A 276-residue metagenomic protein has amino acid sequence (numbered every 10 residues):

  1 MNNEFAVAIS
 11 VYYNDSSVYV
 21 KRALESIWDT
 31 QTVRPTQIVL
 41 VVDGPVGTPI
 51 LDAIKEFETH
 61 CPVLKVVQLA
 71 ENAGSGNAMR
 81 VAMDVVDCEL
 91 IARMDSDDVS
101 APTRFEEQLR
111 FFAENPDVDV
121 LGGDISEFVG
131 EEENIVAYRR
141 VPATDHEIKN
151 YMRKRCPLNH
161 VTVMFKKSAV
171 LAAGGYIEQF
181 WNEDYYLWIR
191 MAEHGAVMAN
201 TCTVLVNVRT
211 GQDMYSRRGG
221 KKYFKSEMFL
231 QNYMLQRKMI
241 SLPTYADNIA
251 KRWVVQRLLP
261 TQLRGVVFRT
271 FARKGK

Functional and structural regions predicted by a protein language model:
D15-Q31, P49: Short, well-formed alpha-helical segments that are part of the catalytic scaffolds of diverse glycosyltransferases
L69-V86, E107: Glycine-rich, basic loop-to-helix element that forms the pyrophosphate-binding segment of sugar-nucleotide handling
I91: Short aromatic/hydrophobic "clamp" motif used to bind/position activated sugar donors
T103-V136: Conserved donor NDP-sugar-binding/catalytic core segment of glycosyltransferases
D124, M198-L205: Catalytic beta-strand/loop signature of glycosyltransferases that borders the donor
D124, Y138-C156: Short, flexible, basic/aromatic active-site loop/helix in glycosyltransferases
F180-L187: Acidic donor-binding loop at a coil-to-helix junction in glycosyltransferase catalytic cores that engages
A196, V208, R217-S241: Catalytic core of nucleotide-sugar-dependent glycosyltransferases
